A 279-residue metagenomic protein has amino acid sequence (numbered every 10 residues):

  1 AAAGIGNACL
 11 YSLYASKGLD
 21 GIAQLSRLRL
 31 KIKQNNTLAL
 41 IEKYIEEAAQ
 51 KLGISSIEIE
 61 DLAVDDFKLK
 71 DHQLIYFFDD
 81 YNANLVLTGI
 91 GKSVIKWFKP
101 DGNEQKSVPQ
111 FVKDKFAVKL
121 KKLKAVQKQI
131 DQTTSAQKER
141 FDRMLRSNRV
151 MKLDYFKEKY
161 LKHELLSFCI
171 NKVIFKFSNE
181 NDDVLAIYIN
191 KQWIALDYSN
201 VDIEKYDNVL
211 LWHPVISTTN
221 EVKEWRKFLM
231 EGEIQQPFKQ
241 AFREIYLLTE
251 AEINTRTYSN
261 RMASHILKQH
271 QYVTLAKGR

Functional and structural regions predicted by a protein language model:
A1, Q24-S26: Buried hydrophobic core positions in alpha-solenoid tandem helical repeats
A1-Y14, K33-R279: Non-catalytic terminal/accessory regions
R27-I32: Alpha-solenoid HEAT/Armadillo-like helical repeat scaffolds in large eukaryotic proteins
